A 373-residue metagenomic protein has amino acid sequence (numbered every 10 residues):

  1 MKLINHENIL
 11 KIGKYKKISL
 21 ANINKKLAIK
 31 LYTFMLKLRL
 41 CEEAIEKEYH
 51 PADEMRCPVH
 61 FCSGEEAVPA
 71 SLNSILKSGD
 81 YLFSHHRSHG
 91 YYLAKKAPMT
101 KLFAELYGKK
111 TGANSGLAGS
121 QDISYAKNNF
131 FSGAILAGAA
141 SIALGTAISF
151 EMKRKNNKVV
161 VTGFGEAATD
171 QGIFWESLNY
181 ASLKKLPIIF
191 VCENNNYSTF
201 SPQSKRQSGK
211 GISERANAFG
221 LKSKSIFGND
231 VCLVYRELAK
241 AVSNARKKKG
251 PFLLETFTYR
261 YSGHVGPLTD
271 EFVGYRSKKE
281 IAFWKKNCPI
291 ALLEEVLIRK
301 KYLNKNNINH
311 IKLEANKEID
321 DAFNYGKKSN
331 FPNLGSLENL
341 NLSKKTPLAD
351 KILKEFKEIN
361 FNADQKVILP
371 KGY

Functional and structural regions predicted by a protein language model:
M1-L10, N244-Y373: Glycine/aspartate-rich loop-and-adjacent alpha/beta segment that forms the canonical ThDP
M1-R87, K371-Y373: N-terminal amphipathic, basic-rich helices that act as targeting or association modules
A21, P58, L93, I135 (+8 more regions): Hydrophobic alpha-helical scaffolding
E43-E46, A52-K184, P202-S208, S213 (+1 more regions): Cofactor-binding active-site loop characterized by glycine-rich and histidine/acidic residues
H60, F83, I189-V191, S225 (+3 more regions): Structured core elements
G90-Y92, T169-D170, Y197-F200, C232-L233 (+2 more regions): Flexible loop/turn segments at secondary-structure boundaries
E151-N156, G209-K240, W284-K312: Conserved thiamine diphosphate
L183-L186, E193-P251, R260-Y261: Ligand/cofactor pocket segment of small-molecule handling proteins
